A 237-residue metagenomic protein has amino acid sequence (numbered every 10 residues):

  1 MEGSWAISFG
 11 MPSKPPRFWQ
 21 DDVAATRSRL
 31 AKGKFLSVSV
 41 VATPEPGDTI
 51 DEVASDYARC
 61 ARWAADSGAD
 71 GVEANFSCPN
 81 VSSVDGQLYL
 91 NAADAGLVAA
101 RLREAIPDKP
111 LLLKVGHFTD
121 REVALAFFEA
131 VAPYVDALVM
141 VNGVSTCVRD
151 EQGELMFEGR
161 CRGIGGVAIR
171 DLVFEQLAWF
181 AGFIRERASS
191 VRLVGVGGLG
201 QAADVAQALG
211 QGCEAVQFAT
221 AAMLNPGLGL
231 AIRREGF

Functional and structural regions predicted by a protein language model:
M1-A130, Y134: Active-site entrance/lid segments in N-terminal catalytic domains of soluble metabolic enzymes
S13-R17, D51-A54, R170-F174, A202 (+1 more regions): Electropositive phosphate-/nucleotide-binding environments in soluble metabolic enzymes
S55, T119-P133, F183-E186, L199-V216: Catalytic cores of alpha/beta
F76-C78, A137-T146, G198-L199, V205-I232: Glycine-rich phosphate-binding active-site loops on the catalytic face of alpha/beta enzymes
P79-L90, F127-S189, A231: Glycine/Thr-rich beta-alpha phosphate-binding loop at enzyme active sites
P107-D108, S189-V191: His-Asp phosphorelay/catalytic-motif detector in bacterial-type signaling
L111-K114, V194-G195, Q217-F218: Short catalytic-loop micro-motif centered on adjacent basic/acidic residues
S190-V191, G195-G200: Glycine-rich adenosine-cofactor-binding loop
